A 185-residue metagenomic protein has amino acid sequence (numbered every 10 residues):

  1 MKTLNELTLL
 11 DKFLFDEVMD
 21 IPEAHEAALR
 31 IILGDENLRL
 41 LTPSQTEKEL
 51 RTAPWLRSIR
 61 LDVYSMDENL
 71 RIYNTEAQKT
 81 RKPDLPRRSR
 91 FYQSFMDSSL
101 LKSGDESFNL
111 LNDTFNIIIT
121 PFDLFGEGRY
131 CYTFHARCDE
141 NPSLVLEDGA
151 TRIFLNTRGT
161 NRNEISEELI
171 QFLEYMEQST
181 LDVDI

Functional and structural regions predicted by a protein language model:
M1-I185: Elongated, amphipathic alpha-helical interaction scaffolds
